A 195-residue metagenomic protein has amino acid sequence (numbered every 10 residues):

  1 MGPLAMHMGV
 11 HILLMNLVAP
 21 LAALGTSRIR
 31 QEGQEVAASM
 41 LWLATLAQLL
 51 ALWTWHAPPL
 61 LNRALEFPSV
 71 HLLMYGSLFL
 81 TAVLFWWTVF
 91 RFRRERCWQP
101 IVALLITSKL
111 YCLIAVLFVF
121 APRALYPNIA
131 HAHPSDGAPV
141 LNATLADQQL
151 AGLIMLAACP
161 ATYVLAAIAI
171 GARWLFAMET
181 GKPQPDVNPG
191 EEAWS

Functional and structural regions predicted by a protein language model:
M1-S195: Alpha-helical membrane segments of multi-pass proteins
